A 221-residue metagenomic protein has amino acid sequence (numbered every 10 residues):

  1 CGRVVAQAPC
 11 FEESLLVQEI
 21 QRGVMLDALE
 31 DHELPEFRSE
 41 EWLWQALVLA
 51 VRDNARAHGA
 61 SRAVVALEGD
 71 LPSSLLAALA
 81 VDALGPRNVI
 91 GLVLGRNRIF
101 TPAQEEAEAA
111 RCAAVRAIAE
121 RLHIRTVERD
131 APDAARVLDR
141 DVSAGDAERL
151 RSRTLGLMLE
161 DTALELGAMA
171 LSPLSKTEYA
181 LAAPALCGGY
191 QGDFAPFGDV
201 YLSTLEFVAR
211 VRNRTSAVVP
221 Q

Functional and structural regions predicted by a protein language model:
C1-A66, S74, V81-N88: RNA-binding accessory domains that recognize and position tRNA/RNA substrates
E12-R22, N88-D146, L157, D161 (+2 more regions): A conserved beta-strand->alpha-helix junction
W44, E108, R149-R153: A conditional alpha-helix N-cap/helix-loop micro-motif detector
Q45, L49, A78, A113 (+3 more regions): Residues on a specific face of well-ordered alpha-helices
R62, N88-I90, R125, G167-A170: Beta-sheet entry/capping signal
A66-E68, S74, L92-G95, R129-P132 (+2 more regions): Generic beta-strand/beta-sheet core signal
S73-L76, F100: Short glycine/serine/threonine-rich phosphate/pyrophosphate-binding segments that cradle anionic phosphate groups
L84, N97-T101, L122, V137-V218: Active-site adenylate/phosphate-handling loop in enzymes that bind or generate adenylated species
